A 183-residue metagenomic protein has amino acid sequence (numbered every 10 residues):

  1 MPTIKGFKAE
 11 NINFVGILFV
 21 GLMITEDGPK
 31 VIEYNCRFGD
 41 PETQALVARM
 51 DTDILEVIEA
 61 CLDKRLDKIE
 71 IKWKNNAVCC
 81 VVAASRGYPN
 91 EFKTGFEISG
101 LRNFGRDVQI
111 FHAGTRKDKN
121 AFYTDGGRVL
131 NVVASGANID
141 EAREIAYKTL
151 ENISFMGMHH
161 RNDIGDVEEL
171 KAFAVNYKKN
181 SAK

Functional and structural regions predicted by a protein language model:
M1-F19, N35-D107, D118: Active-site "cap" helix and flanking loop/linker of ATP-utilizing ligase/carboxylase catalytic domains
T3, L18-F19, D27-K30, E42 (+7 more regions): General structural feature for long, well-ordered alpha-helical segments within catalytic domains of soluble enzymes
V20-I24, P29-F38, G114: Short beta-strand elements
I24, A83-A84, H112, A134 (+1 more regions): Hydrophobic side chains in beta-strands
P29-K30, V78-V81, D107-I110, V129-N131: Structural motif
T115-K119, Y123-K183: Generic C-terminus detector
